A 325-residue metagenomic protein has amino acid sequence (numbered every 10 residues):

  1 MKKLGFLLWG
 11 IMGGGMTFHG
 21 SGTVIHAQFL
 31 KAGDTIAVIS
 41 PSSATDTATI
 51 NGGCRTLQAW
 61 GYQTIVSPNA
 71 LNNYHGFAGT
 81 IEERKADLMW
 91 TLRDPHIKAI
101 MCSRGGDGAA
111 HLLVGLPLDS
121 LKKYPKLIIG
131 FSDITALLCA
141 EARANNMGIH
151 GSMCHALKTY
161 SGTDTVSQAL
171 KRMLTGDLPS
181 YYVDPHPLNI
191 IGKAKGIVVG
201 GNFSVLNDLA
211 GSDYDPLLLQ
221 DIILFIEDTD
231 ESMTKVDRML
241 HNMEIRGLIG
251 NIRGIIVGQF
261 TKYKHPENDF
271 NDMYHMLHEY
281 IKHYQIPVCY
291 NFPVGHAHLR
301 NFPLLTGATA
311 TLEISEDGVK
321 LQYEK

Functional and structural regions predicted by a protein language model:
M1-A27: Bacterial Sec-dependent N-terminal signal peptides
G20-H96: ATP/NTP phosphate-donor binding region
T35, A44-T49, T56, F77 (+1 more regions): Conserved beta-alpha junction segments in alpha/beta enzyme cores
G105-K123: Short Gly/Thr/Asp-enriched flexible loops that form oxyanion-binding sites at enzyme active sites
L118-A140, M147-M153, P287: Short, acidic/small-residue loops that bind anionic groups at enzyme active sites
N146-G211: Conserved anion/nucleotide-ligand pocket segment
L217-M273: Internal helical hairpin/lid segments
K262-K325: ATP/nucleoside-binding phosphotransfer catalytic cores, i.e., glycine-rich phosphate-binding loops
